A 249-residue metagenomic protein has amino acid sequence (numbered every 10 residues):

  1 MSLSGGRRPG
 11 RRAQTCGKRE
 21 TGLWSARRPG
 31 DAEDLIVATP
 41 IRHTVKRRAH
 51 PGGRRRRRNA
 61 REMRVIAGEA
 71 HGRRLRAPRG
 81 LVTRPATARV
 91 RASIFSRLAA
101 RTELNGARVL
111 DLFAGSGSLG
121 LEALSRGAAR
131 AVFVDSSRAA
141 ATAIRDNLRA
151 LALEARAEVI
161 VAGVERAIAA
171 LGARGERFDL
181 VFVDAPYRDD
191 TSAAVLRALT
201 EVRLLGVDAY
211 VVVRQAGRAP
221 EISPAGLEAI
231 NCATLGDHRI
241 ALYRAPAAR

Functional and structural regions predicted by a protein language model:
S2-R249: Class I S-adenosyl-L-methionine-dependent methyltransferase catalytic core
